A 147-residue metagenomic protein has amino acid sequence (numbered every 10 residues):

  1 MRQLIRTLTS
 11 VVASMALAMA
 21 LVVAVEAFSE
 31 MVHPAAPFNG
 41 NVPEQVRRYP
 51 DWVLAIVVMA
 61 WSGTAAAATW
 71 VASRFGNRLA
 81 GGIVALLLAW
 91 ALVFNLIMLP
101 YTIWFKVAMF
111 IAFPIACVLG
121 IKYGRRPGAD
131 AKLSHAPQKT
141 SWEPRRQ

Functional and structural regions predicted by a protein language model:
M1-Q147: Juxtamembrane/disordered regions of integral membrane proteins
